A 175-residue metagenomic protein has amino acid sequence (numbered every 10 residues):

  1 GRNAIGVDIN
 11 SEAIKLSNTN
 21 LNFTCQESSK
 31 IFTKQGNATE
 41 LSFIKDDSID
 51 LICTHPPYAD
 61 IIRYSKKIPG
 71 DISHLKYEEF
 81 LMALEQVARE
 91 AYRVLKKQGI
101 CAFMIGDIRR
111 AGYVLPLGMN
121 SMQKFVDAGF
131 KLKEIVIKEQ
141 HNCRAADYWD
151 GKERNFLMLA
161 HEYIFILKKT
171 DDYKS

Functional and structural regions predicted by a protein language model:
G1-S175: Class I S-adenosyl-L-methionine-dependent methyltransferase catalytic core
